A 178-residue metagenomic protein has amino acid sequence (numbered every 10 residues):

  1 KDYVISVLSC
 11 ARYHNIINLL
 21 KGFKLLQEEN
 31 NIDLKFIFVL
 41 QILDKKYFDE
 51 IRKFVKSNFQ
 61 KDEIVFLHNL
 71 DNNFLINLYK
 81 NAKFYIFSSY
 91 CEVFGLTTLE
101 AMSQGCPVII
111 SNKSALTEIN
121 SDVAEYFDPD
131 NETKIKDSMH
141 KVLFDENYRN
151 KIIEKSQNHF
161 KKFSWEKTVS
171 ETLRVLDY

Functional and structural regions predicted by a protein language model:
K1-H14, L20-F23: Conserved donor-binding/catalytic core segment of Leloir-type glycosyltransferases
L40, D49-N73: Nucleotide-activated donor-binding/catalytic signature segment of Leloir-type glycosyltransferases, i.e., the conserved
N77-A82: Short alpha-helical donor nucleotide-sugar binding micro-motif in glycosyltransferases
Y85-I86: A short hydrophobic beta-strand element within the catalytic core of glycosyltransferases that build diverse glycans
Y90: Aromatic "clamp/platform" in nucleotide-sugar-dependent glycosyltransferases that forms part of the donor/acceptor
P107-I110: Short hydrophobic beta-strand element within catalytic cores of glycosyltransferases and related nucleotide-activated
E125-E132, K141-E146: Conserved acidic donor-binding segment of nucleotide-sugar-dependent glycosyltransferases
W165-Y178: C-terminal alpha-helical cap of glycosyltransferases
